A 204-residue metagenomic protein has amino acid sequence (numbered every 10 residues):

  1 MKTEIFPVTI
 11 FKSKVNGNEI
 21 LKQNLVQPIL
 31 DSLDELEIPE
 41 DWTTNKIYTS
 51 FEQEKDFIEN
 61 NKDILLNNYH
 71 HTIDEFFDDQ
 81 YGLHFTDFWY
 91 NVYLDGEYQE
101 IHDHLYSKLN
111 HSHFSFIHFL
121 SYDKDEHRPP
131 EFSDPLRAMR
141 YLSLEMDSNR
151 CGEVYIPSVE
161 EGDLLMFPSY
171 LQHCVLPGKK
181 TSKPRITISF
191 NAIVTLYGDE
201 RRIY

Functional and structural regions predicted by a protein language model:
M1-Y81, Y98, P129: Non-heme Fe(II)/2-oxoglutarate
H84-V92: A short glycine-rich, His/Asp/Glu-containing loop-to-beta-strand
L94-M166, G198-I203: Catalytic core of non-heme Fe(II) oxygenases with the double-stranded beta-helix
E100-H104, H173-K180: Short beta-strand His + acidic residue motifs that chelate non-heme Fe in jelly-roll/DSBH and cupin folds
F114-H118, S182-G198: A short hydrophobic beta-strand segment most commonly corresponding to one strand of the jelly-roll/cupin
Y155-S158, P177-T181: Exposed beta-sheet edge/beta-hairpin loop segments within beta-rich domains
